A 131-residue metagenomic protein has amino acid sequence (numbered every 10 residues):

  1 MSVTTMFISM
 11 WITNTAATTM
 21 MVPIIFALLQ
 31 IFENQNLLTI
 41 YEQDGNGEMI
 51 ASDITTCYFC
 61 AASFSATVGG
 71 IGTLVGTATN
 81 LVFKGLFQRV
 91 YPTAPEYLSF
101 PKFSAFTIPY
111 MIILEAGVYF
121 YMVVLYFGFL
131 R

Functional and structural regions predicted by a protein language model:
M1-I24: Hydrophobic alpha-helical transmembrane segments of multi-pass integral membrane proteins, predominantly secondary
M1-T4, A61-S65: Surface-exposed beta-strand-to-loop junctions that form interaction patches on eukaryotic regulatory domains
N14, F32-Y41, S52-A62, G69-R131: Juxtamembrane and boundary regions of transmembrane helices in multi-pass small-molecule transporters and channels
I25-I31: Alpha-helical transmembrane segments and their membrane-interface exit regions
Q43-G45: Membrane-embedded translocation segments of transport machinery
